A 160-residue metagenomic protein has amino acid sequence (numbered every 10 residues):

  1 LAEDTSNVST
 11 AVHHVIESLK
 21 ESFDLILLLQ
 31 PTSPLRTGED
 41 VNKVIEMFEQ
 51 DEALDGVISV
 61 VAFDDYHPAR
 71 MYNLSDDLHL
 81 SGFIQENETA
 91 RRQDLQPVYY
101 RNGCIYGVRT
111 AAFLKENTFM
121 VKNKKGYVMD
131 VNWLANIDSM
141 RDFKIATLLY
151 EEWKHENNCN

Functional and structural regions predicted by a protein language model:
L1-A2, P31-S33, V131-W133: Glycine-rich "substrate-gating" loop/helix at the edge of Rossmann-like oxidoreductase active sites
E3-H14, P34-N123: Conserved core of the sugar-phosphate nucleotidyltransferase
T10, V98-N160: Conserved alpha/beta core of the MobA/IspD/sugar-nucleotide pyrophosphorylase nucleotidyltransferase superfamily
A11, L27-L28, I45, R141: Structured catalytic/translocation cores of nucleotide/phosphate-coupled proteins
S18, M47, L149-E152: Active-site catalytic microenvironments for nucleophilic, acid-base chemistry
L19-S22, E52: Short helix-capping segments at alpha-helix termini
E21-P34: Short beta-strand-to-loop acidic/aromatic patch adjacent to the donor-nucleotide binding site
L28-Q30, S59-V61, V128-D130: Short beta-strand segments
